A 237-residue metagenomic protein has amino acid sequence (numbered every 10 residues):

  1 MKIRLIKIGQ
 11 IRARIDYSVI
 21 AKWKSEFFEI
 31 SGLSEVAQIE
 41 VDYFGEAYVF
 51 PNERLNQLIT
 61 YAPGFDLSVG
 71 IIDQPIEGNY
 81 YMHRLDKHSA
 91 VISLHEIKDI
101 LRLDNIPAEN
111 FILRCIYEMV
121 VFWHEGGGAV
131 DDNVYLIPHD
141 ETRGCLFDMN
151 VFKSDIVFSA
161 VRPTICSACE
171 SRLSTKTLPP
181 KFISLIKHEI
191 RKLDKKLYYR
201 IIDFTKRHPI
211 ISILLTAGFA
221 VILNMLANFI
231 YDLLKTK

Functional and structural regions predicted by a protein language model:
M1-P75: N-terminal pre-first-transmembrane soluble regions of secretory-pathway and organelle membrane proteins
F44-E46, I76-E77, I97-R102: A short acidic, often aromatic-flanked loop/helix-cap motif at beta-alpha or helix-coil junctions that lines enzyme
P75-D86: Catalytic zinc-binding patch centered on the HExxH motif and its immediate surroundings that defines zinc-dependent
K87-I92: Active-site regions of enzymes building and remodeling cell-envelope glycoconjugates
L94-V134: Active-site recognition of the HExxH zinc-binding catalytic motif
G127-G144, N150: Post-HEXXH active-site segment of zinc metalloproteases
E141-I202: Juxtamembrane amphipathic/hinge helix adjacent to a transmembrane helix
K195-K237: Hydrophobic, helix-forming membrane-interacting segments
